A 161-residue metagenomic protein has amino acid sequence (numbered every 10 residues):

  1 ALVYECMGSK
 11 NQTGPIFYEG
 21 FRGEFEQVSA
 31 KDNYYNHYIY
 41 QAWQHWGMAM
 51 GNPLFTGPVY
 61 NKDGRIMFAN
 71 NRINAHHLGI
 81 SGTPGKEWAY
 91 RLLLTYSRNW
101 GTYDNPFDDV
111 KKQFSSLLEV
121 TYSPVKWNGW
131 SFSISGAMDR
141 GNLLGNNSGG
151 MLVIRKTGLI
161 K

Functional and structural regions predicted by a protein language model:
A1-K161: Exposed, low-structure sequence patches enriched in small/polar residues
